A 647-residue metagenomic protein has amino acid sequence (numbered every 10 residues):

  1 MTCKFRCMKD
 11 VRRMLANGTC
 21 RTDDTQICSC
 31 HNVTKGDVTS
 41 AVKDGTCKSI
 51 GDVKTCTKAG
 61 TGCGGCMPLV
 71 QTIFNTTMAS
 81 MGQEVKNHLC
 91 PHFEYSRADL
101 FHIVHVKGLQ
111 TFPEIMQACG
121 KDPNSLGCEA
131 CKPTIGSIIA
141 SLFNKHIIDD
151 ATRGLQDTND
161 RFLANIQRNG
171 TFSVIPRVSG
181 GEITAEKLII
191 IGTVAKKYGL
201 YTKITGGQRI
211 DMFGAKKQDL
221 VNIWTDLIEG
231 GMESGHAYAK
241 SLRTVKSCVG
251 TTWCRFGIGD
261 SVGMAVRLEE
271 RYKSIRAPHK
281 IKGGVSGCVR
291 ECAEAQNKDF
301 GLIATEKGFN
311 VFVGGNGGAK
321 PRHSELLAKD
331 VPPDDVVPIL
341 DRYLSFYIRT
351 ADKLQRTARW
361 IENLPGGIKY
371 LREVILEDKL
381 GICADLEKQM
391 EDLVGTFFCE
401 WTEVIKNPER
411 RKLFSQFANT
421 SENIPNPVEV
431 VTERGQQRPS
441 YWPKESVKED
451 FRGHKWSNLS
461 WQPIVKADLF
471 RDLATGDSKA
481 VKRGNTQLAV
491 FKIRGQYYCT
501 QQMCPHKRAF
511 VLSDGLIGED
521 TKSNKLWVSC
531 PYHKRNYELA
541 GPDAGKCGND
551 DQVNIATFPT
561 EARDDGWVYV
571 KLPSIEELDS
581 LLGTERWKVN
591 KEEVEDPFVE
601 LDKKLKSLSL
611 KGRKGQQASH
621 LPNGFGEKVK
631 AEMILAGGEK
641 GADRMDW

Functional and structural regions predicted by a protein language model:
M1, V11-D24, K43-G62, S80-V85 (+7 more regions): Immediate flanking context of iron-sulfur cluster ligation sites
M1-N144, L608-W647: Rossmann-like nucleotide/phosphate-binding core characteristic of flavoprotein oxidoreductases
S29, G65, L69, P91 (+3 more regions): Small-residue-enriched alpha-helical segments and adjacent helix-cap loops that form tight helix-helix packing
G51, P113-E114, E129, I147-A151 (+5 more regions): Flexible, glycine/charged-enriched surface loops at secondary-structure junctions
G51-T72, K86-G108, C119, G317-V331 (+1 more regions): Short Fe-S-cluster ligation motifs
T61-G82, N124-D150, Q218-D219, I223-D226 (+1 more regions): Terminal amphipathic helices with adjacent charged low-complexity linkers/tails
K282, G287-E291, Q296-A358, Y370: Mobile "lid/hinge" segments at catalytic clefts and subdomain interfaces of large enzymes
D472-W647: Rieske [2Fe-2S] iron-sulfur-binding domain
